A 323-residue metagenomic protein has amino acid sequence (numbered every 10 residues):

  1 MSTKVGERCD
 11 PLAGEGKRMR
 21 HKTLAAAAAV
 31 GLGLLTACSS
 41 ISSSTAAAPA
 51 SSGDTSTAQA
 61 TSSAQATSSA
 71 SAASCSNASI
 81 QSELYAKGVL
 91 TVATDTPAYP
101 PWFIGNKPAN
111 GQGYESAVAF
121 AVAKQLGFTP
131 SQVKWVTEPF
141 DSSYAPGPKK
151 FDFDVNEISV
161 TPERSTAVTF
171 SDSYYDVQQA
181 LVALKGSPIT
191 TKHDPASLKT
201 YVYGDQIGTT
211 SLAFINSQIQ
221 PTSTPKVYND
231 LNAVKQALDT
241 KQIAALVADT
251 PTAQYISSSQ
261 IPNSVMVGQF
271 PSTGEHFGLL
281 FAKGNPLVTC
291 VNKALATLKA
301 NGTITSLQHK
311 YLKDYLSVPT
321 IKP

Functional and structural regions predicted by a protein language model:
C38-P49: Bacterial lipoprotein signal-peptidase II cleavage site
A72-D154: Extracytoplasmic small-molecule ligand-binding "clamshell" domains of the periplasmic binding protein/Venus flytrap
T96, D176-A183, T250, Q254-A296 (+1 more regions): Periplasmic-binding protein-like
G111-L126, I158-V160, V177-D230, A245 (+2 more regions): Bilobed "Venus flytrap"/periplasmic-binding protein-like clamshell domains and structurally analogous long
S116, Q125, S187, T209 (+1 more regions): Extended ligand-binding regions for polar small-molecule ligands
S131-P195: Acidic, polar ligand-binding/catalytic clefts
V133-A145, I189-T190, K226-Q236, T240 (+1 more regions): Short helix-initiation/N-cap motifs at beta->coil->alpha
S142, I158-A167, N216, D239-T240 (+1 more regions): A ligand-binding cleft/hinge motif common to bilobed small-molecule-binding domains
